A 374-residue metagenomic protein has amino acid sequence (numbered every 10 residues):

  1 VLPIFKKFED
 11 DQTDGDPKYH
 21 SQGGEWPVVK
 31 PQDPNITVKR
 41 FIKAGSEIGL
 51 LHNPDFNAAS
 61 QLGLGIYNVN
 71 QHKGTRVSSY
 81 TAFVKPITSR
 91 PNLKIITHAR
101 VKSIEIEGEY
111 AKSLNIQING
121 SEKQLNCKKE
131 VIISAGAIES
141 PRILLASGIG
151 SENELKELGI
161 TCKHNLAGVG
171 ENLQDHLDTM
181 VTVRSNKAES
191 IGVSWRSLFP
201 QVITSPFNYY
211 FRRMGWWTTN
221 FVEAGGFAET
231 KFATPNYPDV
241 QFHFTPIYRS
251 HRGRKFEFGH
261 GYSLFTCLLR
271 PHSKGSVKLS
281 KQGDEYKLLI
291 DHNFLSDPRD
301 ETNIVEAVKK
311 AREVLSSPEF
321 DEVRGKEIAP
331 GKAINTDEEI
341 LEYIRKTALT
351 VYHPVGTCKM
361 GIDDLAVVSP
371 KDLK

Functional and structural regions predicted by a protein language model:
L2-A111, Q117, M180-V202: Conserved redox-cofactor binding core of oxidoreductases
F8-E9, G15-A58, G65-Y67, E189 (+1 more regions): FAD-dependent oxidoreductase catalytic-site/capping-region signature
G49-H52, L93, I149, I160 (+1 more regions): Short aromatic/hydrophobic-glycine micro-motifs
N53, K94-I96, T161-N165, H243: General small-molecule cofactor/ligand-binding pocket signal
A82, A99, K129-E130, C358 (+1 more regions): Structural detector for helix-capping/boundary residues
S89, T97, C127-K128, S134 (+1 more regions): A secondary-structure boundary/capping signal
I104-E107, K112-T204, N208, G215-W216 (+1 more regions): Glycine-rich loop(s) and the adjacent beta-strand/alpha-helix scaffold that form part
